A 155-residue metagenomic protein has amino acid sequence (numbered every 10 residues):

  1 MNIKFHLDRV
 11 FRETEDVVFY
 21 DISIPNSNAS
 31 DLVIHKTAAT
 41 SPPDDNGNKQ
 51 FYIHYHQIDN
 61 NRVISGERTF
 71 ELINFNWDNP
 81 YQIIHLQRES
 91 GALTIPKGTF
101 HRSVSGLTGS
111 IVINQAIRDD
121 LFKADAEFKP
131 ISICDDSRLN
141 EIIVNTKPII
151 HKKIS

Functional and structural regions predicted by a protein language model:
M1-R88, L107-I111, A116-S155: Active-site region of the double-stranded beta-helix
S90-S103, D120: Histidine-centered metal-chelating micro-motifs
